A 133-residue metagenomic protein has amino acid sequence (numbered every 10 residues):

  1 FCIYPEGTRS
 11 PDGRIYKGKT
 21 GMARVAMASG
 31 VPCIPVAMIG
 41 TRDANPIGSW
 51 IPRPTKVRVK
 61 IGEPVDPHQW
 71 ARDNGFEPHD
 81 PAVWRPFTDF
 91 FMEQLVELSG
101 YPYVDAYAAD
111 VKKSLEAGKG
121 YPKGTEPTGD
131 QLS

Functional and structural regions predicted by a protein language model:
F1-S133: Non-catalytic C-terminal accessory region of glycerolipid acyltransferases and related lyso-lipid remodeling enzymes
